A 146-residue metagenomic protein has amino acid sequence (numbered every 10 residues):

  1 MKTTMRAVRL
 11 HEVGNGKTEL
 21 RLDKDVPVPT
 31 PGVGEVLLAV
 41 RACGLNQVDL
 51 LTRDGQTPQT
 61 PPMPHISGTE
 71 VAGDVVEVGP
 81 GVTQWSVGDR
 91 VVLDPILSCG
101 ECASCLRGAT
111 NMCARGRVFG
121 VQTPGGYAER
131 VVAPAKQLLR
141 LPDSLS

Functional and structural regions predicted by a protein language model:
K2-V8: Short structural boundary motif marking the start of a folded domain
H11-N15, C43-L45: Short polar catalytic/cofactor-binding loops
G14-G16, Q59, G100, N111: Flexible, glycine-rich phosphate/dinucleotide-binding loops and adjacent beta-alpha linkers at cofactor/substrate
K17-P27: Short glycine/threonine/proline-enriched tight-turn/helix- or strand-capping micro-motif at secondary-structure
P27-C43, Q56-C105, Q137-D143: Glycine-rich beta-strand-centered segment in the early N-terminal region that forms part of a ligand/cofactor-binding
Q47-D54: Cytochrome P450 core scaffold surrounding the K-helix E-X-X-R motif and the conserved "meander" helix-loop region
W85, P95-K136: Cysteine-cluster motifs in flexible loop/terminal segments that predominantly coordinate metals
